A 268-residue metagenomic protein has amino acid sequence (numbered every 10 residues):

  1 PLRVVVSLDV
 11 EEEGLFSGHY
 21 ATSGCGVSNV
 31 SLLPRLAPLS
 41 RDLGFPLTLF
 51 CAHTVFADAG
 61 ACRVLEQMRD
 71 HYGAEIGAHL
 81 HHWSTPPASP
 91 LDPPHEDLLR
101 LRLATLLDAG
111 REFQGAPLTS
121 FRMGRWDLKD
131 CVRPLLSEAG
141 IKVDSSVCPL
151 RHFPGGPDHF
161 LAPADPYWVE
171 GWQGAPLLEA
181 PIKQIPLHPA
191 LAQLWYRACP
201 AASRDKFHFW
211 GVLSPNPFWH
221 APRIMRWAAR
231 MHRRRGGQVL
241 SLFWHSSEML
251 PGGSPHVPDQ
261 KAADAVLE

Functional and structural regions predicted by a protein language model:
P1-H71, L242, E268: Active-site beta->alpha N-cap acidic-glycine motif
P1-V4, R41-L47, D70-I76, Q114-T119 (+3 more regions): Short, well-ordered coil/turn segments that N-cap beta-strands
D9, H79, F121, L136 (+2 more regions): Conserved, mostly hydrophobic/aromatic
G18-S28, P46-V55, S89-L99, P117-G124 (+2 more regions): The substrate-binding groove and active-site-proximal loops of carbohydrate-active enzymes, especially glycoside
L33-A37, C62-E66, R100-D108, R133 (+2 more regions): Generic structural signal for well-ordered alpha-helices, preferentially at hydrophobic/aromatic core positions
F50-D127, A175, Q184-P186, S246-S247: Metal-dependent polysaccharide deacetylase catalytic core of the NodB/CE4 family, i.e., the active-site-bearing domain
M123-R235: Active-site-adjacent pocket scaffolds in enzyme catalytic domains
F209-E268: C-terminal domain-boundary segment and adjacent tail
